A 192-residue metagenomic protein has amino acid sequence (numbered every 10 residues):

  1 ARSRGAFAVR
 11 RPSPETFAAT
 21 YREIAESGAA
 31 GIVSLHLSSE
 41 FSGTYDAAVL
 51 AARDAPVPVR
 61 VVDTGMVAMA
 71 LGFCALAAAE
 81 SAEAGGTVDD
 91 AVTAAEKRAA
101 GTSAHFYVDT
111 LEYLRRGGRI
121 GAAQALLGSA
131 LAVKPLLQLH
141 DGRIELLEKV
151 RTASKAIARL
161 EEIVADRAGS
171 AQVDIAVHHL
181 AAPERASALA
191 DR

Functional and structural regions predicted by a protein language model:
A1-A19: N-terminal glycine-rich anion-binding loop in soluble enzyme alpha/beta folds
R22, S27, G31, E40 (+2 more regions): Mixed-charge interfacial surface used for oligomerization/domain docking and macromolecular partner engagement
